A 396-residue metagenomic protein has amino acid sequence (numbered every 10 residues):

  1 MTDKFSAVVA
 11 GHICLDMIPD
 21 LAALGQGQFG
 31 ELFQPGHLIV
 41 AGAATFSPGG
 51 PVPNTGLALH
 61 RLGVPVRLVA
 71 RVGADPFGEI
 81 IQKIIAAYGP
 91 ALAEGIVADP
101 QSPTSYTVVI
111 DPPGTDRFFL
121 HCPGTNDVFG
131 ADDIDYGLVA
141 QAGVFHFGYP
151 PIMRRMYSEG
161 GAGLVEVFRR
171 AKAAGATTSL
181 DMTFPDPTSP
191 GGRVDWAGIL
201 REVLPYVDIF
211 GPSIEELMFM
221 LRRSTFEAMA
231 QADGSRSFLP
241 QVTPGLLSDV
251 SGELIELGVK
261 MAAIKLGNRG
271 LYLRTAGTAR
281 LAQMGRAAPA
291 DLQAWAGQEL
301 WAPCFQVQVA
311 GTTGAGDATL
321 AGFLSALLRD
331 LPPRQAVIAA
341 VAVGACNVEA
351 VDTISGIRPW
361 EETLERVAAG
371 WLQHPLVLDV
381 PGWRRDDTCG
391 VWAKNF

Functional and structural regions predicted by a protein language model:
M1-V69, P76-A91, W295, P303 (+2 more regions): Glycine-rich phosphate/adenosyl-contacting loop at the front of the ribokinase-like
T2-G11, V165, R169-R170, E202 (+1 more regions): Conserved phosphate-binding/catalytic region of the ribokinase-like
V66-L68, L92, T178-S179, G211: Hydrophobic beta-strand scaffold residues
Y88-A91, R193-F219, R286-A287, Q293-A294 (+1 more regions): Structural recognition of alpha->loop->beta junctions
A98-D99, V109-R155: Conserved phosphate-binding/catalytic loop of the ribokinase/pfkB sugar-kinase fold
I152-A162, P190, M220-R223, A228-M229: Glycine/threonine-rich flexible loop motifs
G161-A174, G198-Y206: Catalytic-core regions built around general acid/base machinery
A174-T183: Short beta-strand/loop segments at the ligand-binding rim of alpha/beta enzyme cores
